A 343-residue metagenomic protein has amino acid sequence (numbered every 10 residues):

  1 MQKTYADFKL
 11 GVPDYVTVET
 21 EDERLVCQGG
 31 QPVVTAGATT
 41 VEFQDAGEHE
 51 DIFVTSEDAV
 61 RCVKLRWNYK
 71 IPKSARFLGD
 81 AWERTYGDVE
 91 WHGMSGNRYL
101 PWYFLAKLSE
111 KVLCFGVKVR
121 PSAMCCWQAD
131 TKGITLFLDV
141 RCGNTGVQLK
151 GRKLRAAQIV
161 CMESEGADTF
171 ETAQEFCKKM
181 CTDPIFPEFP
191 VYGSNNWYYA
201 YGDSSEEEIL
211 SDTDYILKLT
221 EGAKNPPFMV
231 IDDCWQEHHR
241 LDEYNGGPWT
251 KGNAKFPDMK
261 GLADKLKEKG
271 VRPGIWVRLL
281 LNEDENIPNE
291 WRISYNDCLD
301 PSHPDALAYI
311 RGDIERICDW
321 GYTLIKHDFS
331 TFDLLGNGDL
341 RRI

Functional and structural regions predicted by a protein language model:
M1-P227, L324: Carbohydrate-recognition beta-sandwich/jelly-roll modules in extracellular/periplasmic carbohydrate-active proteins
E90-H92, Y103, N225-I343: Aromatic- and carboxylate-enriched substrate-binding clefts and catalytic-loop regions of carbohydrate-active enzymes
